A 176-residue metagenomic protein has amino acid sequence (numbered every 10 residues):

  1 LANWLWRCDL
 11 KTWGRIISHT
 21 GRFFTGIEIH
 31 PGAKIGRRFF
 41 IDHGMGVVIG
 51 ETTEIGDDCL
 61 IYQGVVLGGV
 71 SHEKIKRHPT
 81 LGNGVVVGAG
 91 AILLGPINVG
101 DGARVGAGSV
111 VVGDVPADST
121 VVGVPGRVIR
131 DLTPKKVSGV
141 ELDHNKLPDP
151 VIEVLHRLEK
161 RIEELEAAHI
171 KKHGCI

Functional and structural regions predicted by a protein language model:
L1-T25: A transmembrane-helix-recognition feature enriched in membrane-embedded lipid enzymes and envelope glyco-/phospholipid
K11, T53, L147-P150: Alpha-helix initiation and capping sites
T12, V110, E153: Charged, alpha-helix-enriched surfaces in structured cytosolic catalytic cores of large nucleotide-utilizing machines
R22-I129: Structural signal for interior beta-strand "rungs" in well-ordered beta-sheet cores of soluble enzyme domains
K76-I92, V124-I176: C-terminal segments of enzyme domains that contribute to small-molecule binding surfaces
